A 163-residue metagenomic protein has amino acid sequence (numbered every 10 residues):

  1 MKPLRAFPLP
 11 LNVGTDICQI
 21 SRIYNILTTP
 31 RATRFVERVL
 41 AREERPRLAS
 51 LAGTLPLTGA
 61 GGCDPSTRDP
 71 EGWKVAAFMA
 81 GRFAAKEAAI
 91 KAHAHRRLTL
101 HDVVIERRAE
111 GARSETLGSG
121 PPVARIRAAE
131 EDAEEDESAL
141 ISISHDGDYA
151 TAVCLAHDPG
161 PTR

Functional and structural regions predicted by a protein language model:
M1-R163: Core catalytic alpha/beta fold that binds nucleotide/phospho-ligands
